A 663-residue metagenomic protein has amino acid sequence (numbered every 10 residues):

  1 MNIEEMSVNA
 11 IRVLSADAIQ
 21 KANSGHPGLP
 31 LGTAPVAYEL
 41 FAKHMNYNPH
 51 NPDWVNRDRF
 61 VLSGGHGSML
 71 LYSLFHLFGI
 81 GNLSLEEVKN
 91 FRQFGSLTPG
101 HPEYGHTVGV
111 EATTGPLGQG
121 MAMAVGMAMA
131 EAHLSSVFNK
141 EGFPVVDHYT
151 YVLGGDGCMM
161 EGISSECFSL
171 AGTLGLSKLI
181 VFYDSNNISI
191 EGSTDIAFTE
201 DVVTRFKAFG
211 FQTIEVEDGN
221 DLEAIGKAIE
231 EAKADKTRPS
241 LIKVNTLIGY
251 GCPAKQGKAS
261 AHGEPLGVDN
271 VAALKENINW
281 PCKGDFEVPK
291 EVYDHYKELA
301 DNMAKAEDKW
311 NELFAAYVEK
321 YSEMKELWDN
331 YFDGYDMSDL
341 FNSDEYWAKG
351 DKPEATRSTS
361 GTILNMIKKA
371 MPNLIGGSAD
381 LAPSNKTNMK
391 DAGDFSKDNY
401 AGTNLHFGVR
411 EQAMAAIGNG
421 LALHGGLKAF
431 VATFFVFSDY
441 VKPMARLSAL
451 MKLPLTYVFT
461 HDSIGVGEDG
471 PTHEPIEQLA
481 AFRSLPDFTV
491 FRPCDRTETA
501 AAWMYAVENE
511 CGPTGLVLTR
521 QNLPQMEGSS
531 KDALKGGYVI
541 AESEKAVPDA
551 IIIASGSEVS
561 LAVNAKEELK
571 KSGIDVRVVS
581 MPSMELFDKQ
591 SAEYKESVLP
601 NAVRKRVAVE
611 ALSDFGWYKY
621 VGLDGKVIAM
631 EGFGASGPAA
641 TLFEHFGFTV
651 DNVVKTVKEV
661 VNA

Functional and structural regions predicted by a protein language model:
M1-V13, M45-Y47, S84-H106, A382-S396 (+2 more regions): Acidic-glycine-rich active-site phosphate/pyrophosphate-binding loop
A22-A34, F60-H66, P102-M123, G155-C158 (+8 more regions): Active-site nucleophile and cofactor-binding loops and adjacent substrate-binding regions of central metabolic enzymes
T33-L174, N388-M389, L421: Cofactor-binding active-site loop characterized by glycine-rich and histidine/acidic residues
N56, S240-C252, Q256-D336: Terminal amphipathic helices with adjacent charged low-complexity linkers/tails
D58-R59, E111-T113, F143-E161, L179-I180 (+4 more regions): A short, small-residue-rich loop immediately preceding and capping a beta-strand
I80-N90, A171-D184, K207-F211, S448-G467 (+1 more regions): A glycine-rich helix N-cap at a beta->alpha junction
Q93-G105, M129, H133-V137, G142-D147 (+4 more regions): Thiamine diphosphate
E312-P454, S530-V539, A546-V547, I553-G556 (+3 more regions): Non-catalytic terminal/interface segments that mediate subunit docking, oligomerization, and allosteric communication
